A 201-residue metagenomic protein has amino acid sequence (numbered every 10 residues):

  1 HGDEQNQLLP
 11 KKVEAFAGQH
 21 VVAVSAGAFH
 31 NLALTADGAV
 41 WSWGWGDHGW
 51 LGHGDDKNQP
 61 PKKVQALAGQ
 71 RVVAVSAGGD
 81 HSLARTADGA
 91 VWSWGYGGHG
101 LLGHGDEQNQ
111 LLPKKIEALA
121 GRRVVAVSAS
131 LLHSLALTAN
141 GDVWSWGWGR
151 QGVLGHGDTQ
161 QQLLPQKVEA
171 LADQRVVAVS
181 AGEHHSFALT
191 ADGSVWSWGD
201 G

Functional and structural regions predicted by a protein language model:
G2, G49-G54, G100-G105, G152-G157 (+1 more regions): Conserved GTPase G-domain signal focused on the G5
Q5-L8, D56-P61, E107-L112, T159-L164: A detector of repeated loop/turn-to-beta-strand junctions in beta-rich toroidal repeat architectures
E14-F16, Q65-L67, E117-A118, E169-A170: Surface loop/turn motifs at the tips and blade-to-blade linkers of beta-strand repeat domains
H20, L34, W41, Q70-R71 (+5 more regions): Arginine-selective low-complexity/disordered segments
A28-F29, D37-G38, G79-D80, G89 (+4 more regions): Short coil/turn segments that connect the beta-strands within blades of beta-propeller domains
H30-A33, S42, H81-A84, S93 (+4 more regions): Conserved core positions of repeat-based scaffolds
